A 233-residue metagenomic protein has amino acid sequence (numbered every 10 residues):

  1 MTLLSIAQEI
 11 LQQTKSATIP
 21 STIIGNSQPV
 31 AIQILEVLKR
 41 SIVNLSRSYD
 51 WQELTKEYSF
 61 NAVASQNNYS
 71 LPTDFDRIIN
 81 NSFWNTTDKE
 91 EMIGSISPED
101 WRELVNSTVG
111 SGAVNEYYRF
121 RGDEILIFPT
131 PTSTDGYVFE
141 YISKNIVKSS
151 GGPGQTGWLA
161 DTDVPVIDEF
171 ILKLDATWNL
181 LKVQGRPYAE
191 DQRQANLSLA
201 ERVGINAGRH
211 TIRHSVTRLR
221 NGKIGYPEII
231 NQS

Functional and structural regions predicted by a protein language model:
M1-S233: Glycine-enriched, solvent-exposed interface loops adjoining structured elements
